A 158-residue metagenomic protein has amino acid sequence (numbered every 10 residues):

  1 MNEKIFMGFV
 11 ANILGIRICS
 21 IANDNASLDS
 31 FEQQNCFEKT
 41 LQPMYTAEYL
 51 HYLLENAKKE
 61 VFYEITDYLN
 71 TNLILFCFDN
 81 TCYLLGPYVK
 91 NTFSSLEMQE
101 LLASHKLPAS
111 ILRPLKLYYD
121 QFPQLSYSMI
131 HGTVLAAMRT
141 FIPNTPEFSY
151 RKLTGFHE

Functional and structural regions predicted by a protein language model:
M1-Q33: Intrinsically disordered, low-complexity terminal regulatory regions
E3-F9, I13, Q42-E158: Hydrophobic, helix-rich cores of sensory/ligand-binding and other regulatory modules that couple small-molecule
F31, N35-Y45: Terminal low-complexity "docking" segments
